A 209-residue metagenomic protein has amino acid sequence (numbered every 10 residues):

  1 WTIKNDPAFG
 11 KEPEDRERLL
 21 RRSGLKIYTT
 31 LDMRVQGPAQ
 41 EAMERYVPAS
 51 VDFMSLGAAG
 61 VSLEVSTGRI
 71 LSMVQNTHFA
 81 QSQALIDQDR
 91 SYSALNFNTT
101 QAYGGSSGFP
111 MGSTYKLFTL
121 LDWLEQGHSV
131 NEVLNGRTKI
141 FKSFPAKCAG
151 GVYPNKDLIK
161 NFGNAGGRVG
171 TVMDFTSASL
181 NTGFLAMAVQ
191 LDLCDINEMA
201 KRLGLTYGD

Functional and structural regions predicted by a protein language model:
W1-R22: Membrane-proximal periplasmic segments of bacterial cell-envelope enzymes, especially penicillin-binding proteins
W1-T2, D6, A42, V133 (+2 more regions): Residues that form generic nucleotide/phosphate-binding pockets
D15-S23, M33-Y115, D122-M173, A178-S179 (+1 more regions): Short pre-catalytic segments that frame enzyme active sites
I27-T30: Short amphipathic
L120-L121, N131, L185, N197: Predominant activation on well-ordered alpha-helical scaffold segments within soluble catalytic domains
N181-R202, T206-Y207: A small/polar active-site loop signature that marks catalytic segments
